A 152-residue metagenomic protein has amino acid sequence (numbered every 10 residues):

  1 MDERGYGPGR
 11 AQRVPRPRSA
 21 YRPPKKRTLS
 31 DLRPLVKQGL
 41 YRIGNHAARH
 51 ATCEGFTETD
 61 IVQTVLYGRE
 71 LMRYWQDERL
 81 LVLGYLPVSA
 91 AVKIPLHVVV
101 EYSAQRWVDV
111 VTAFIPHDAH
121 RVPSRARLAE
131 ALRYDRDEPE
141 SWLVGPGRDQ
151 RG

Functional and structural regions predicted by a protein language model:
M1-G152: Ribonuclease/tRNase effector modules and their secretory precursors
